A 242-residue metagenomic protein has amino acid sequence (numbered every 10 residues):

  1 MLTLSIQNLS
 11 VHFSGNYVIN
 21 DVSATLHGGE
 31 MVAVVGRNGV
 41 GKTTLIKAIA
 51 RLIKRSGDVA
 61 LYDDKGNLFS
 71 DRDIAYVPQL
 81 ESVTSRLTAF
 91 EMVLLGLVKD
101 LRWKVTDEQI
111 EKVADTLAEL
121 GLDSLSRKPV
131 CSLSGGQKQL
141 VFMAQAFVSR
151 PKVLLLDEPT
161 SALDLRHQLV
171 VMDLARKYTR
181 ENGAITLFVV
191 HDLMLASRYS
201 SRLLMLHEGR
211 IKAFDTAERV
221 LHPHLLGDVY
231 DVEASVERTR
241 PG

Functional and structural regions predicted by a protein language model:
L4, I19-N20: Conserved structural motif at the start of ABC-family nucleotide-binding domains
V35-R37: The feature captures the beta-strand-to-loop junction immediately N-terminal to the Walker
A50: Helix-to-loop junction immediately C-terminal to a conserved catalytic motif
D107-L125: Conserved ABC ATPase "signature" region
P129-L133: Conserved ABC ATPase signature
L154-E158: Catalytic Walker B motif of ABC-type/P-loop ATPase nucleotide-binding domains
E208-G209, D215: Conserved ABC ATPase "signature" C-loop
